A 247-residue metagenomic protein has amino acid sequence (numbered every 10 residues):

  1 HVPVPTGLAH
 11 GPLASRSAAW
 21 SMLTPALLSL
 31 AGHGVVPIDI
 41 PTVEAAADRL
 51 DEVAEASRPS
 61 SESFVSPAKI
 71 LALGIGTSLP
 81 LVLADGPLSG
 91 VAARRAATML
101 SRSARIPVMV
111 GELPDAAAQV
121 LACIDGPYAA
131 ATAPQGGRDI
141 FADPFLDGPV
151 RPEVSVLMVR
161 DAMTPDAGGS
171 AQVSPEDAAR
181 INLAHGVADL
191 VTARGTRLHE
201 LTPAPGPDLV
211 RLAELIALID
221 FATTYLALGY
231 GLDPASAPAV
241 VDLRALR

Functional and structural regions predicted by a protein language model:
P3-R247: A SIS-like phosphosugar-recognition module
